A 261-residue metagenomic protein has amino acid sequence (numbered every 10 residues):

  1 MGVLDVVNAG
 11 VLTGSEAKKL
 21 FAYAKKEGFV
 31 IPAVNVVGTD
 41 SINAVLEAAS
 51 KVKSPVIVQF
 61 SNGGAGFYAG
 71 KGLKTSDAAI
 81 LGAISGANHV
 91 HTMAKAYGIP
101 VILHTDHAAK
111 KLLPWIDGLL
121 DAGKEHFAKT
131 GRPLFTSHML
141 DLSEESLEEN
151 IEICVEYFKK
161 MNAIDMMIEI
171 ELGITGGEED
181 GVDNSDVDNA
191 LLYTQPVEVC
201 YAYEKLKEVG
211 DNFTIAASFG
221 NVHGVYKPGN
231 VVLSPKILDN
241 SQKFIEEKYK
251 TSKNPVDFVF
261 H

Functional and structural regions predicted by a protein language model:
M1-I31: N-terminal amphipathic alpha-helix/helix-capping segment at the start of soluble metabolic enzymes
N8, A33-V36, A190: Short N-terminal micro-motifs specific to bacterial/archaeal maturation and metal-cluster initiation sites
V11, V36, E148, F260-H261: Residue-level marker of alpha-helix boundaries and capping positions
S15-Y23, T39-G98, A109-D257: Alpha/beta enzyme core
I31-N35, L103-T105, M139, D257-H261: Short catalytic-loop micro-motif centered on adjacent basic/acidic residues
